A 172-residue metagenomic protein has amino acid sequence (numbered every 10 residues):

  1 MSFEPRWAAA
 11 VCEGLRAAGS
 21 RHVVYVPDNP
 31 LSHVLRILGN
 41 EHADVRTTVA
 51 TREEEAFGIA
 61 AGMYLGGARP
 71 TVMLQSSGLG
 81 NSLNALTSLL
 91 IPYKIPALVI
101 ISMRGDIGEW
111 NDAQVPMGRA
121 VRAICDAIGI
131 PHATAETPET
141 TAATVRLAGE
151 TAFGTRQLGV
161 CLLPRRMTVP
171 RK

Functional and structural regions predicted by a protein language model:
M1-K172: Thiamine diphosphate
